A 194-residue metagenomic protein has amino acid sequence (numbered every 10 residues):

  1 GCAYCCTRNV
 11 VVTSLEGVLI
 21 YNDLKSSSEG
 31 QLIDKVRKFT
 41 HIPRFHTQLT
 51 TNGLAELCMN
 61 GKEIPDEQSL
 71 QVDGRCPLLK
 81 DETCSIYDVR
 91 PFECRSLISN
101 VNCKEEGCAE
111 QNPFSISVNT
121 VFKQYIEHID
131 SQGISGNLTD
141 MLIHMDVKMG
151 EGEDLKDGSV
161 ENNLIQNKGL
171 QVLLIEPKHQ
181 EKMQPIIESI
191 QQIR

Functional and structural regions predicted by a protein language model:
G1-R194: Hydrophobic scaffolds flanking metal-cofactor catalytic centers in soluble metalloenzymes
